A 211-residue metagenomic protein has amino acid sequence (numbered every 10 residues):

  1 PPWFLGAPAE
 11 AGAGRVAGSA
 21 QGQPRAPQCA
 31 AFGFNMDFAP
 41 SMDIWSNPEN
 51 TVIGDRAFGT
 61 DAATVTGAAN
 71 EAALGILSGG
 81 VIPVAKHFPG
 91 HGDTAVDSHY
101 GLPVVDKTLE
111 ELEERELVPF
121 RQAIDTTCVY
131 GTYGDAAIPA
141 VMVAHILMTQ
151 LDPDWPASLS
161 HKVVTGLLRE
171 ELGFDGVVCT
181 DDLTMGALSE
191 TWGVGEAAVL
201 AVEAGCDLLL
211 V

Functional and structural regions predicted by a protein language model:
P1, E49, E190: Metal-dependent catalytic neighborhoods of phosphoester/phosphodiester hydrolases
P1-A13, A57-G59: A charged helix-plus-loop insertion that forms the helical arch/lid used to bind and gate nucleic-acid substrates
P1-W3, G22-W45, V65-P89: Glycine-rich, aromatic-flanked loop segments that form ligand/cofactor-binding clefts across common enzyme folds
L5, E10, A20-G22, F120 (+1 more regions): Generic low-polarity alpha-helical segments
G12-P24, A62-G67, E113: Glycine-rich anion/phosphate-binding loops
N50-D55: Charged, often glycine-rich, active-site loop that binds/positions anionic groups
T60-V211: Second-shell residues forming the walls of enzyme active-site clefts
